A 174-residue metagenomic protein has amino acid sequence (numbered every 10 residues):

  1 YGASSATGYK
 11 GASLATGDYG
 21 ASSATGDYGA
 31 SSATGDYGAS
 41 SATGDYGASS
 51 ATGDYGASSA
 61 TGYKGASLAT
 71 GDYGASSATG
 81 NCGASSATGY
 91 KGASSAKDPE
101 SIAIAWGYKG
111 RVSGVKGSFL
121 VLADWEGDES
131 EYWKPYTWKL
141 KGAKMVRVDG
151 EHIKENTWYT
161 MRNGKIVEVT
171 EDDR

Functional and structural regions predicted by a protein language model:
Y1-A96: Thr-biased low-complexity repeat/linker tracts and other Thr-enriched repetitive architectures
I102-R174: Intrinsically disordered, low-complexity terminal regions
